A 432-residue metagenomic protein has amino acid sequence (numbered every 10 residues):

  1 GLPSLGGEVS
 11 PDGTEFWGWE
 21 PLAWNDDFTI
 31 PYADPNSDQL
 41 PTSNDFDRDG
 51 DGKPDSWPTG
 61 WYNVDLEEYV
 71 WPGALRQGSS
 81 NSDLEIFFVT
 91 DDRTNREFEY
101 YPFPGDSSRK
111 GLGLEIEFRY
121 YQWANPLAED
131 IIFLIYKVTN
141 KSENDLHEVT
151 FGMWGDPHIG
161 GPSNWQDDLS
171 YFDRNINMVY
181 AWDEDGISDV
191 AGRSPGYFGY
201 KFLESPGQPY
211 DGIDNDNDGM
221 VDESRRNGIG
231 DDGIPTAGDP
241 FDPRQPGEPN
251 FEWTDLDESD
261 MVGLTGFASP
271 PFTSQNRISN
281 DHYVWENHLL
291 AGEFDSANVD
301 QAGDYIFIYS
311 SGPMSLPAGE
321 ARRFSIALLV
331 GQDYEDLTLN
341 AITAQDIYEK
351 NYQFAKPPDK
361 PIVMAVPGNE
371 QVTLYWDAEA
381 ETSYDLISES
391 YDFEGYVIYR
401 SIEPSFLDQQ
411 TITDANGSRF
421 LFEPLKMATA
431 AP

Functional and structural regions predicted by a protein language model:
G1-P432: Extracellular/surface-associated beta-sandwich interaction domains
